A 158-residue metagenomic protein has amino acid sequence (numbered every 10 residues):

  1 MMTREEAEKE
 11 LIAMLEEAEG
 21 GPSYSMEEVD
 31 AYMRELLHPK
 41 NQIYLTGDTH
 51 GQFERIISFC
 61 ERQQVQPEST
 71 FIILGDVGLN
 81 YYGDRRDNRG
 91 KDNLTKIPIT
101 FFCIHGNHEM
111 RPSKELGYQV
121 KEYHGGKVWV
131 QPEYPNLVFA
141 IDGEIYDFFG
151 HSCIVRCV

Functional and structural regions predicted by a protein language model:
M1-H38: Small, basic N-terminal interaction modules of short regulatory proteins
D30, G143-I145, V158: A short, sequence-level motif marking secondary-structure junctions
P39-Y44: Extreme N-terminal starter segment of soluble prokaryotic enzymes
T46, Q52-D147: Core catalytic region of metal-dependent phosphoesterases/phosphodiesterases, especially metallo-beta-lactamase-like
F149-V158: Binuclear metal-dependent hydrolase catalytic cores centered on His/Asp/Glu-rich metal-binding motifs
